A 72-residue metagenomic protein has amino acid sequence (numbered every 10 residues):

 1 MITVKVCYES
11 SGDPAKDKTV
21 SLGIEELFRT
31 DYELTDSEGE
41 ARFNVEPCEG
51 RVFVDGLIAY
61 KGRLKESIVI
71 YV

Functional and structural regions predicted by a protein language model:
I2-Y8: A short, amphipathic beta-strand motif
S11-E26: Short, ordered, surface-exposed loop/turn motifs in non-cytosolic proteins
F28-E40: Short, acidic Ser/Thr/Gly-rich low-complexity loop/linker segments typical of extracellular and cell-surface proteins
L34, R42-N44, V69-Y71: Generic structural detector for well-ordered beta-strands
L34-D36, V45-P47, R63: Surface-exposed coil/turn segments at beta-strand junctions on protein surfaces, enriched
A41-F53: Short Pro-Gly-centered beta-turn/loop motif in secreted/extracellular proteins
D55-L57: Beta-strand-rich extracellular modules
G62-V72: Extracellular beta-sheet/turn segments enriched in Thr/Pro/Gly and aliphatic residues
